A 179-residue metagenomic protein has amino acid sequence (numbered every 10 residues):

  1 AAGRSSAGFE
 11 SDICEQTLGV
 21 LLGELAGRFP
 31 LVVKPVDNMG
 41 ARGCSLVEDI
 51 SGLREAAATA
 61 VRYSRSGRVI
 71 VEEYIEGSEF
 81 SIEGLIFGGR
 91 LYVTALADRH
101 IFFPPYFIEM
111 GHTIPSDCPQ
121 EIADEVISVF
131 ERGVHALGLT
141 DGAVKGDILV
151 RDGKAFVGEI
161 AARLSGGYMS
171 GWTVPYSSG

Functional and structural regions predicted by a protein language model:
A2-I70, I75-E76, F87-R90, I114-S128 (+1 more regions): Active-site nucleotide/adenylate-binding loops and adjacent lid/helix of ATP-dependent enzymes
G52-R54, H100, S177-S178: Amphipathic, positively biased hydrophobic alpha-helical segments used for protein targeting and membrane insertion
A60-R68, E73-S116, D124-V157, A161-S170: Phosphate-binding core of ATP-grasp and ATP-grasp-like enzymes
G167, W172-G179: Gly/Ser/Thr-rich active-site loops/lids in small-molecule metabolic enzymes that frequently grip phosphoryl groups
